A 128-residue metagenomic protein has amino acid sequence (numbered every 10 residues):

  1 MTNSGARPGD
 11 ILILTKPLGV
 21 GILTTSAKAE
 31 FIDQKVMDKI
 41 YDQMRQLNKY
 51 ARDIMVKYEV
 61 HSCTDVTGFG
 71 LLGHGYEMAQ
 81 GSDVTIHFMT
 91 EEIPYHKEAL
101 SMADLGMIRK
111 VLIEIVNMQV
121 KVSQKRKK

Functional and structural regions predicted by a protein language model:
M1-K128: Helix-biased detector of long, well-ordered alpha-helical tracts
